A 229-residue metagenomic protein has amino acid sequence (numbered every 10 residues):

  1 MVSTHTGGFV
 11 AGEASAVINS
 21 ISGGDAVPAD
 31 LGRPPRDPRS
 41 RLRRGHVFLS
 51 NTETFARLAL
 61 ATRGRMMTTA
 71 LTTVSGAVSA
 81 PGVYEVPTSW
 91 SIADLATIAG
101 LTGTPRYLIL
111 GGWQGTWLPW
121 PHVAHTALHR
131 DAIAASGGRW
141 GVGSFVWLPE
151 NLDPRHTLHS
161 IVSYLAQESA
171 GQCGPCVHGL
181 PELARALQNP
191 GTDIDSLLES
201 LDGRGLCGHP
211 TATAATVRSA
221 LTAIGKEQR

Functional and structural regions predicted by a protein language model:
M1-A16, R106-D131, S136-R139, F145-R155 (+2 more regions): Small-residue-enriched alpha-helical segments and adjacent helix-cap loops that form tight helix-helix packing
M1-T88, A99-G103: Hydrophobic alpha-helical positions that pack around
V10-G23, A29-R33, T97, L118-A124 (+3 more regions): Short acidic, glycine/serine/threonine-rich loops at helix termini
E13, W90, G112, Q172 (+1 more regions): Gly/Ser/Thr-rich helix-start
A16, S20, R57-A61, T73 (+5 more regions): Alpha-helical scaffold segments in soluble metabolic enzymes
V27-P28, P34, D131-R229: Ferredoxin-type iron-sulfur electron-transfer modules in oxidoreductases and energy-metabolism complexes
S89, A93-I98, L108: Short alpha-helical segments in extracytoplasmic peptidoglycan/chitin-binding modules and envelope-associated proteins
